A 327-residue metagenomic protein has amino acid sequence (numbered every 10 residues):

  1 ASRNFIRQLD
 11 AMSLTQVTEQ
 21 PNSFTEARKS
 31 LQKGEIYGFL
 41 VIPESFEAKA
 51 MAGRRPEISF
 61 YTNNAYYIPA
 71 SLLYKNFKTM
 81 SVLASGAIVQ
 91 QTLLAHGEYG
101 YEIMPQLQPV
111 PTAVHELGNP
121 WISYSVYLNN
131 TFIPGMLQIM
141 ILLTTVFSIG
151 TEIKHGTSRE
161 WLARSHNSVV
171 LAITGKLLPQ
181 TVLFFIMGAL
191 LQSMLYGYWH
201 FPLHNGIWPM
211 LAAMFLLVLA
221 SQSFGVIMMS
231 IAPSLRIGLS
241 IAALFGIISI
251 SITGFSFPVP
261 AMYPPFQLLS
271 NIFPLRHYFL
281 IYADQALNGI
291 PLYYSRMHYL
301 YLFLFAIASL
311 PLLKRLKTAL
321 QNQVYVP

Functional and structural regions predicted by a protein language model:
A1-V126, A319, V326-P327: Extracytoplasmic/periplasmic domains immediately adjacent to an N-terminal transmembrane anchor in multi-pass membrane
K29, V182, S193-M194, P202-P327: Membrane-spanning alpha-helical segments of multipass transporters and channels
P120, L162-H166, H200-L203: Helix-boundary and loop/linker segments of multi-pass membrane transporters
I122, V126, S165-L178, W208 (+2 more regions): Alpha-helical membrane-protein architecture signal
V126-N130, D284: Cytosol-facing boundaries of transmembrane alpha helices in integral membrane proteins
N129-S148: Long, hydrophobic alpha-helical segments
N130, P134, V170-L183, M187: Alpha-helical transmembrane segments of multi-pass membrane proteins
L142-L177, N322: Juxtamembrane interface at the cytosolic side of transmembrane helices
